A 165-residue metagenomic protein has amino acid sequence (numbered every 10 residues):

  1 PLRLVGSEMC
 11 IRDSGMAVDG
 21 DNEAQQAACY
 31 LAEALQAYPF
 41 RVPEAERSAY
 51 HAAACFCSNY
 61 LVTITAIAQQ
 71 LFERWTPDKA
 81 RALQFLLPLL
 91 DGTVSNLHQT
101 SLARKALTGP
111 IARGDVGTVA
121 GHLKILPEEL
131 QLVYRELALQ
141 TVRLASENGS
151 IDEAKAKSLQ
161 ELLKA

Functional and structural regions predicted by a protein language model:
P1-G6, C10-I11: Single conserved hydrophobic/aromatic residue that forms the stacking wall/gate of nucleotide- or nucleobase-binding
R12-A49: Hydrophobic, well-structured mid-protein blocks that either form specific transmembrane helices
M16, L71, T141-A145: Helix-loop "lid/cap" segments that line or gate small-molecule binding pockets
C29, L83-L87, D91, R135 (+1 more regions): Short, well-structured alpha-helical segments
A37, P77, S150-I151: Helix N-cap/coil-helix junction residues
A45-L126: Helical "substrate-binding/catalytic lid" subdomain of Rossmann-like NAD(P)-dependent dehydrogenases/reductases
S101-A165: C-terminal active-site/capping subdomain that shapes the small-molecule cofactor and substrate pocket of enzyme
